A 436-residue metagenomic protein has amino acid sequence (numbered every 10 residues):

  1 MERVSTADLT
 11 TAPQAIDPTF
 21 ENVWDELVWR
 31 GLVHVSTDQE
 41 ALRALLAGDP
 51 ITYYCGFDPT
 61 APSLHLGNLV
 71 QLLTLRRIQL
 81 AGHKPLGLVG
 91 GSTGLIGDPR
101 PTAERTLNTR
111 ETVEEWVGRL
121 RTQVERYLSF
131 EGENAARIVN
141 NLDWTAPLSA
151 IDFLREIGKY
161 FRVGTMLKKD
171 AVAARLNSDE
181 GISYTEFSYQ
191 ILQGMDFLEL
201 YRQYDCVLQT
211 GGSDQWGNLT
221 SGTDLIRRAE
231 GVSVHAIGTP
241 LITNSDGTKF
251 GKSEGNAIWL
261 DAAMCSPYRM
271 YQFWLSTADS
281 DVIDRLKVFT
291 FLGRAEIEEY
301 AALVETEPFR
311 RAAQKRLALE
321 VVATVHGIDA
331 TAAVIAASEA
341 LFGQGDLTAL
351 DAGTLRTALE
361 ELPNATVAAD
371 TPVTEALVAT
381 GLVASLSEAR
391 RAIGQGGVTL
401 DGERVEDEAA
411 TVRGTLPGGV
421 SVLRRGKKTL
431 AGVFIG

Functional and structural regions predicted by a protein language model:
M1-Q215, T220-T223, A229-H235, T248: NTP-dependent nucleotidyl-transfer catalytic core
R228-G436: Conserved nucleotide- and phosphate/pyrophosphate-binding catalytic cores in adenylate/nucleotidyl-handling enzymes
